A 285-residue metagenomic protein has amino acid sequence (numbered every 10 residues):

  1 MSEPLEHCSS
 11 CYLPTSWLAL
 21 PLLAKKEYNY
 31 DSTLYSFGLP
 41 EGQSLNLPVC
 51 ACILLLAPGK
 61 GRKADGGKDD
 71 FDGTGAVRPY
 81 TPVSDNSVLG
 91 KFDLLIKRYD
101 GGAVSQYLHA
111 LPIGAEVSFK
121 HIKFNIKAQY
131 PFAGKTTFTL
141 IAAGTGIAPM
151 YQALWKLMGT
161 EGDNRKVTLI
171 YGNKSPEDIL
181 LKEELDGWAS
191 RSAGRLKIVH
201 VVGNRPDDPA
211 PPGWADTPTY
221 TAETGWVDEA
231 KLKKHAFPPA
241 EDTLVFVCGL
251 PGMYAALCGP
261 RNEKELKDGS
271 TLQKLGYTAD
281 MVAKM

Functional and structural regions predicted by a protein language model:
L5-A115, N173-K174, G203-N204: Ferredoxin-reductase
C50, G146, L250: Short, conserved phosphate/pyrophosphate- and ester-handling motifs at nucleotide-, phospho-/glycolipid
P58, I122-K123: Short, surface-exposed secondary-structure boundary micro-motifs
P131-T137, P239-E241: Short helix-loop-beta connector
K135, M158-V167: Conserved S-adenosyl-L-methionine
T137-T139, T168, L244: Structural motif
I147-E161: Histidine-anchored nucleotide/phosphate-binding helix
I170-M285: Reductase modules of NAD(P)H-dependent flavoproteins
